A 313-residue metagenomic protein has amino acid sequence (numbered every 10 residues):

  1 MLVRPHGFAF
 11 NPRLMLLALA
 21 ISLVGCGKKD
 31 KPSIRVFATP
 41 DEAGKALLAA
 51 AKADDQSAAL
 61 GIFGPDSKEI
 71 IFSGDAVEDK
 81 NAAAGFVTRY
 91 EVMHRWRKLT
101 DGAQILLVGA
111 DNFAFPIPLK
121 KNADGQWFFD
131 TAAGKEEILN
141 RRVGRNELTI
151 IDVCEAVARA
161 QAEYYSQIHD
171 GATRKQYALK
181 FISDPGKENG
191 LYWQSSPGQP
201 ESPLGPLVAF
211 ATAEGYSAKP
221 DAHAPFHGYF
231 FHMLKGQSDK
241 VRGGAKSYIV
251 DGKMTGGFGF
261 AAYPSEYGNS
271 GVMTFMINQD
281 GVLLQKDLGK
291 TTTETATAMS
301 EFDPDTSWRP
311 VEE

Functional and structural regions predicted by a protein language model:
L2-M15: Bacterial N-terminal signal peptides that target proteins for export
L23-G25: C-terminal motif of bacterial Sec signal peptides marking the signal peptidase cleavage site
G27, Q104-L148, D152-E155, V282-K286: Short beta-strand edge/turn micro-motifs at domain boundaries
G27-P40: Bacterial Sec signal peptide processing site at the extreme N-terminus
A38-A51, T149-E163: Short, aromatic-enriched amphipathic alpha-helices that serve as compact interaction elements
D55-S67, R174-F181: Short, well-ordered alpha-helical segments enriched in acidic and aromatic residues
S67-F115, P220, A224-P225, H232 (+2 more regions): Surface-exposed, charged secondary-structure patches
Y164-N269: Flexible, glycine-rich surface segments
